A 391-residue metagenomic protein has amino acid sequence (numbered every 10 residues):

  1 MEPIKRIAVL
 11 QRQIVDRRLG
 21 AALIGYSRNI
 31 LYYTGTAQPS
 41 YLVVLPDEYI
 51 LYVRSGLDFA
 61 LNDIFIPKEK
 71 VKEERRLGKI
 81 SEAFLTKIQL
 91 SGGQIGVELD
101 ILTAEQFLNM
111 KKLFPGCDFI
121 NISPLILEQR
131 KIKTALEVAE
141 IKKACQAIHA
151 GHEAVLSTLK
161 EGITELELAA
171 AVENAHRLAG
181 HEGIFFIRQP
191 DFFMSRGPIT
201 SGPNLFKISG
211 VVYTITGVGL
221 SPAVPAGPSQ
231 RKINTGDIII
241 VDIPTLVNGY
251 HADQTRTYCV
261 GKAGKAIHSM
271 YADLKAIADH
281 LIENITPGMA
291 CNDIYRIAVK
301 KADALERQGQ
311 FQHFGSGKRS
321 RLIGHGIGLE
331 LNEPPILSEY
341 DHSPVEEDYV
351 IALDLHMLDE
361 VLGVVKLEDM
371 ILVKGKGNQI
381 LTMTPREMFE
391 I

Functional and structural regions predicted by a protein language model:
M1-I391: Active-site neighborhoods and metal-handling regions in enzymes and metal-associated proteins
